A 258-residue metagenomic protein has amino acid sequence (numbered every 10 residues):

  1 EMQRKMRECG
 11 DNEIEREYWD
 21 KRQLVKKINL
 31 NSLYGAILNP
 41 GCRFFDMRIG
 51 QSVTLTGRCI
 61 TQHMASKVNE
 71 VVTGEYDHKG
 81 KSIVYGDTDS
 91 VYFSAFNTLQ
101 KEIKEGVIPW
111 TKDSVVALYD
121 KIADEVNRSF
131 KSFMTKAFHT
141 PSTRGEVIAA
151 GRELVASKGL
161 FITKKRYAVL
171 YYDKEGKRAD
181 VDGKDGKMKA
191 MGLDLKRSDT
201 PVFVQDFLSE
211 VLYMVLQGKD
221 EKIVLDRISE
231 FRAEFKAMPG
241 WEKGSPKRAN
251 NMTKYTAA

Functional and structural regions predicted by a protein language model:
E1: Glycine-rich phosphate-binding loop plus the immediately following alpha-helix
R4-R7, I28-G41: Active-site-adjacent bridging/hinge elements
R7-N29, D46, T54-T88, A95-A258: DNA-dependent DNA polymerase catalytic subunits
L38, S90-F93: Glycine-rich, often proline-containing surface loops adjacent to acidic residues and nearby aromatics that form
N39-Q51: Inter-lobe coupling/hinge region of RecA-like P-loop helicase motors
